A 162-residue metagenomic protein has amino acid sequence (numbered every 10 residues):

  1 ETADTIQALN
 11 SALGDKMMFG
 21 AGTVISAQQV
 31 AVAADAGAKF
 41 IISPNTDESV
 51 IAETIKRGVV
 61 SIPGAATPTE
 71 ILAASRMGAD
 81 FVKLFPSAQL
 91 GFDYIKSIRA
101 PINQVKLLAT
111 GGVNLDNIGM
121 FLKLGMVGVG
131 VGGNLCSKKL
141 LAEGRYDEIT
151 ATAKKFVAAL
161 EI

Functional and structural regions predicted by a protein language model:
E1-G37, T46, K56, Q104 (+2 more regions): Conserved N-terminal beta1-alpha1 strand-loop-helix module at the mouth
D4-T5, S26-A36, T69-M77, Y94 (+1 more regions): Catalytic cores of alpha/beta
K16-G20, K39-F40, V60-I62, D80-F81 (+2 more regions): Structural preference for beta-strand elements that scaffold enzyme active sites
A21-A27, S43-T46, P63-P68, S87-Q89 (+1 more regions): Glycine-rich beta-to-alpha transition loops that act as phosphate-gripper elements at the mouths of alpha/beta enzyme
Q29-A74: Hydrophobic, well-structured mid-protein blocks that either form specific transmembrane helices
P44-V50, L84-F92, M126-R145: Glycine-rich phosphate-binding active-site loops on the catalytic face of alpha/beta enzymes
